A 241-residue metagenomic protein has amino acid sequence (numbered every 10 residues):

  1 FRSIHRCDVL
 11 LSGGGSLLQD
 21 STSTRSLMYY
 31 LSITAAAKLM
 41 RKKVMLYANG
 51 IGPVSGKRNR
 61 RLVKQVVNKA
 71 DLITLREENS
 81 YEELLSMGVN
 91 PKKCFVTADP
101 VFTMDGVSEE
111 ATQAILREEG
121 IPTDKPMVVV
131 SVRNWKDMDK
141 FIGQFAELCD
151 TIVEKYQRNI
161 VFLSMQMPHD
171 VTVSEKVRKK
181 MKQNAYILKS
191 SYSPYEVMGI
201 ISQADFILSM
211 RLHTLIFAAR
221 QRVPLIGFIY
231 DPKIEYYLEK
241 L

Functional and structural regions predicted by a protein language model:
F1-L241: Active-site anion-handling motifs in enzyme catalytic cores
